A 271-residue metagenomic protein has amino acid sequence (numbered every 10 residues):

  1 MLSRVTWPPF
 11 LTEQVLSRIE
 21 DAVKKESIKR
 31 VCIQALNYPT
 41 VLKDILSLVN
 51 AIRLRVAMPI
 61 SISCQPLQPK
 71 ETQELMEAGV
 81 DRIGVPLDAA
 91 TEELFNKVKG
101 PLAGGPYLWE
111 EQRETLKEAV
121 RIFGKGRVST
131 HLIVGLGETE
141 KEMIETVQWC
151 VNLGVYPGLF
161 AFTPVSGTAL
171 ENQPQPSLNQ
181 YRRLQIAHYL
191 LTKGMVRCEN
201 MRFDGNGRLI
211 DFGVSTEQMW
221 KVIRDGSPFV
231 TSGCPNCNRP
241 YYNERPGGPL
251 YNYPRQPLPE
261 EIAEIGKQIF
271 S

Functional and structural regions predicted by a protein language model:
M1-K97, P101-K125, R255-A263: Conserved Radical SAM active-site core
Q34, C64, P86, L132 (+2 more regions): Short loop/turn and capping residues at structural boundaries
Q68-G79, V134-N152: Catalytic cores of alpha/beta
R82, R127-H131, G154: Broad gene-expression machinery/nucleic-acid interaction feature
P101-L102, T115-K141, F160-G167, Q173: Conserved strand-turn element in the central/C-terminal portion of the radical SAM core barrel that lines
I122, I144-S271: Auxiliary Fe-S-binding modules of radical SAM enzymes
